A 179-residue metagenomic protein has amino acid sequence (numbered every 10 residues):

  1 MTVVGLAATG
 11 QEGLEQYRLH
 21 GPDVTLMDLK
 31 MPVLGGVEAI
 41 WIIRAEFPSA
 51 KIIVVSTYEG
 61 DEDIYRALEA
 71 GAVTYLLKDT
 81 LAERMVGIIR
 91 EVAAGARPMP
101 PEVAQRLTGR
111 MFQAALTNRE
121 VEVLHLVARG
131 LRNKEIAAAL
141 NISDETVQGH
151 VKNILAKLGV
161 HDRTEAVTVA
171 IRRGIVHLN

Functional and structural regions predicted by a protein language model:
L6, T25, I52, Y75-L76: Two-component signal transduction core modules
L6-V24: Acidic, metal-coordinating helix/loop segments flanking the phosphotransfer/catalytic sites of two-component signaling
T9-E12, V33-E38: Acidic catalytic/metal-coordinating carboxylates
E15, V37-S49: Short amphipathic alpha-helix used as the core "switch/output" element in two-component signaling
D28, S56: Active-site residues of response regulator receiver
E46, Y58-E59, E145: Short, conserved "switch-loop" micro-motifs in signal-transduction and mechanochemical regulators
E62-E69, V73-N118, E122, I175: Short, flexible helix-to-coil linker/hinge segments that flank and couple to helix-turn-helix
R132-E165: Recognition helix of helix-turn-helix DNA-binding domains
